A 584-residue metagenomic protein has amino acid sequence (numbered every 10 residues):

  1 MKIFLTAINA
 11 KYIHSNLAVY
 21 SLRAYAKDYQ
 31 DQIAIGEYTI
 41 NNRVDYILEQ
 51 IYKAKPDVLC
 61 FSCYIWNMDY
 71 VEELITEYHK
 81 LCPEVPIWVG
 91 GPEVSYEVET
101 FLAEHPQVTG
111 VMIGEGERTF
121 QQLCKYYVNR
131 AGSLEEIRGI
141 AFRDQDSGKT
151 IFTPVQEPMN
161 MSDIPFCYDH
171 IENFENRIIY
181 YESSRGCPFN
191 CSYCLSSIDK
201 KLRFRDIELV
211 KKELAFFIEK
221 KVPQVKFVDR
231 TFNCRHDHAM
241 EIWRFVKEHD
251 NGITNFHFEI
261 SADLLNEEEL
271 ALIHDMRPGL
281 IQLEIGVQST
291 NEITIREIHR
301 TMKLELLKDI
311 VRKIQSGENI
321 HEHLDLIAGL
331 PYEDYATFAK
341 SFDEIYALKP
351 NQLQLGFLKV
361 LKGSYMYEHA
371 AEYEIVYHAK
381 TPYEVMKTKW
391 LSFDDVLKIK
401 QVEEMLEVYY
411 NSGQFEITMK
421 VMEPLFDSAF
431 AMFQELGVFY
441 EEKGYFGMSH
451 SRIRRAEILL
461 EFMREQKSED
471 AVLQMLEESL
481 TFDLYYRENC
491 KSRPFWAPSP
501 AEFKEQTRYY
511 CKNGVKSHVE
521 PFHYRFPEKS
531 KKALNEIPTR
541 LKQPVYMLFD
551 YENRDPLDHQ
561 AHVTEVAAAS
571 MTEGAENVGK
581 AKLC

Functional and structural regions predicted by a protein language model:
M1-I3, I137, A141-S183, D558-M571 (+2 more regions): N-terminal [4Fe-4S]-dependent radical SAM core
K2, A18, Y25, A34-V155: Glycine-rich beta-alpha loop elements in corrinoid/cobalamin-binding modules across cobalamin-dependent enzymes
K2-I8, D28, V44, L48 (+2 more regions): Radical SAM enzyme core and accessory elements
Y12-A18: Short N-terminal binding/cap micro-motifs at the start of the first secondary-structure element
K55-L59, V222, P350-N351: Proline-aspartate-enriched helix->loop->beta-strand connector
S162-S316: Radical SAM [4Fe-4S] cluster-binding motif and immediate context
H236, E248-N251, N255-L264, E268-M432: A structural motif corresponding to the C-terminal lobe/cap of the Radical SAM core domain
